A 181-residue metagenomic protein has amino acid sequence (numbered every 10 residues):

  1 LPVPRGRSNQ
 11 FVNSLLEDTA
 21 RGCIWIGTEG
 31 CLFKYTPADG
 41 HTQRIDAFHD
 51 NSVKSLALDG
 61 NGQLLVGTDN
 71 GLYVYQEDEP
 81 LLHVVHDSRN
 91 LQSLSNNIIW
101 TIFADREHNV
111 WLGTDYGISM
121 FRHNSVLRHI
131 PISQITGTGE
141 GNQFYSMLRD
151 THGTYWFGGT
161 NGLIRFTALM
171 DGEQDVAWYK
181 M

Functional and structural regions predicted by a protein language model:
L1-M181: Carboxylate-rich, polar loop motifs that coordinate divalent cations or form catalytic acidic clusters
